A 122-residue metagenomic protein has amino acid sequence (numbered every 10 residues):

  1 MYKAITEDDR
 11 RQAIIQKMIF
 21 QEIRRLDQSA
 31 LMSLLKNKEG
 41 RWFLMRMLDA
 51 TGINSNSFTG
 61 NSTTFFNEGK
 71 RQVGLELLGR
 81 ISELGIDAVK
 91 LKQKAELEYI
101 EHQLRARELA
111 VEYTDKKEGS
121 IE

Functional and structural regions predicted by a protein language model:
M1-E122: Intrinsic-disorder/low-complexity detector
